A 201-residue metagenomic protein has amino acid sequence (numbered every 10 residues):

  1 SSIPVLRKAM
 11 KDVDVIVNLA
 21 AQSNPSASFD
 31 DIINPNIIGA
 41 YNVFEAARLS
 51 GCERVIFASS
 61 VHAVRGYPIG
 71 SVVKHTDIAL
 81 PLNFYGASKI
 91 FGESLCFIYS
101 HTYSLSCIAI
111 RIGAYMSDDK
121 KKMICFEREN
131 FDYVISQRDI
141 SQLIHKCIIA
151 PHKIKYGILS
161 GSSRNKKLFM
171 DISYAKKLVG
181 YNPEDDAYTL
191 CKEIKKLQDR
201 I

Functional and structural regions predicted by a protein language model:
S1-P35: NAD(P)H-binding glycine-rich loop region in Rossmannoid oxidoreductase-like domains and their noncatalytic homologs
I16, A27-V55: NAD(P)-cofactor binding segment of oxidoreductase domains
N42-L82: Conserved Rossmann-fold NAD(P)-dependent oxidoreductase catalytic core, especially the SDR/UDP-sugar
D77, F84-F91: Active-site helix of classical SDR
S94-D118: Conserved beta-loop-beta element that borders a ligand/cofactor-binding pocket
I112-D119, V134-Y156, R164: Alpha-helical substrate-binding/gating segment
M123, Y156-N182, Q198-I201: Conserved C-terminal active-site "lid" loop/helix of NAD(P)H-dependent oxidoreductases that clamps the redox cofactor
A187-I201: Amphipathic terminal alpha-helices
